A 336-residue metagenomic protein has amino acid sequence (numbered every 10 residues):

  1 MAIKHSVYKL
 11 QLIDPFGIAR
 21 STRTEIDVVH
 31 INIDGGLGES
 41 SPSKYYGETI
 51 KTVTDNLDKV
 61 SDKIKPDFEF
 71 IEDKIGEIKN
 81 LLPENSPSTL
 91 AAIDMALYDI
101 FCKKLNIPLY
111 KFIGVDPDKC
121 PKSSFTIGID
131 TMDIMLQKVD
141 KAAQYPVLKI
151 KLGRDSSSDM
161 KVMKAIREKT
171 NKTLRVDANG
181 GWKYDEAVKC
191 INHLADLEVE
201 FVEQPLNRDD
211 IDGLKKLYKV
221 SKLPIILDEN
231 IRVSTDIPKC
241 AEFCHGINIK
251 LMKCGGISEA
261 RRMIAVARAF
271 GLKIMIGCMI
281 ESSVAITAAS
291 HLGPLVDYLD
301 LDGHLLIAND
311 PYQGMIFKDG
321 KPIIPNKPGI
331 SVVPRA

Functional and structural regions predicted by a protein language model:
M1-L12, R23-V28, M279-A336: Flexible C-terminal active-site loop/helix
V7, D34-K104: Metal- or metallocofactor-binding catalytic centers and their adjacent structured scaffolds across diverse enzyme
P15-S21: Short, P/G- and charge-enriched loop/turn segments at secondary-structure junctions
I31-I33, I93, N106, D177 (+6 more regions): Conserved, mostly hydrophobic/aromatic
G38, L148-I150, V202, I247 (+1 more regions): Hydrophobic residues within beta-strands of alpha/beta enzymes
F101-C102, R167, Y218, A267: A generic structural signal for well-ordered alpha-helical segments
K111-S221: Metal-dependent enolase-superfamily TIM-barrel catalytic cores that perform enediolate-based chemistry
D209-L301: Catalytic alpha/beta core domains of metabolic enzymes, predominantly
